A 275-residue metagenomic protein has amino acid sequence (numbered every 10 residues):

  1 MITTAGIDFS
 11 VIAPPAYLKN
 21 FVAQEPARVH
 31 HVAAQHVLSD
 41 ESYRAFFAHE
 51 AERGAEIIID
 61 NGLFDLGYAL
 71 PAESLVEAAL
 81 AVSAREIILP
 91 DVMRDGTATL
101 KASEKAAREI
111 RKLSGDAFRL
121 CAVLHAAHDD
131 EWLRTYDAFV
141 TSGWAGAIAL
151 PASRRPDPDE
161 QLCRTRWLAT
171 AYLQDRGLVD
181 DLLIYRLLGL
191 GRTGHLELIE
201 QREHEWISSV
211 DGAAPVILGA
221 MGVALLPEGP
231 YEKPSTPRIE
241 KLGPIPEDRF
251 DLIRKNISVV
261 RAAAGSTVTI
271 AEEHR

Functional and structural regions predicted by a protein language model:
M1-L18, V76, T141, T170-Y185 (+1 more regions): Alpha/beta catalytic cores of nucleotide-metabolism and tRNA/nucleoside-modifying enzymes
M1-R111: Non-catalytic, usually N-terminal nucleic-acid engagement modules in DNA/RNA processing proteins
E25, E41, E50-E52, E56 (+13 more regions): Glutamate identity and glutamate-enriched acidic tracts
H30-H31, H36, H49, H125-H128 (+3 more regions): Histidine (H) residue identity feature
R44-A48, K105-R108, K112, R134 (+4 more regions): Polar/charged alpha-helical tracts
V76-V210, P215, G219: Eukaryote-skewed repeat-based solenoidal scaffolds used as protein-protein interaction platforms, primarily
